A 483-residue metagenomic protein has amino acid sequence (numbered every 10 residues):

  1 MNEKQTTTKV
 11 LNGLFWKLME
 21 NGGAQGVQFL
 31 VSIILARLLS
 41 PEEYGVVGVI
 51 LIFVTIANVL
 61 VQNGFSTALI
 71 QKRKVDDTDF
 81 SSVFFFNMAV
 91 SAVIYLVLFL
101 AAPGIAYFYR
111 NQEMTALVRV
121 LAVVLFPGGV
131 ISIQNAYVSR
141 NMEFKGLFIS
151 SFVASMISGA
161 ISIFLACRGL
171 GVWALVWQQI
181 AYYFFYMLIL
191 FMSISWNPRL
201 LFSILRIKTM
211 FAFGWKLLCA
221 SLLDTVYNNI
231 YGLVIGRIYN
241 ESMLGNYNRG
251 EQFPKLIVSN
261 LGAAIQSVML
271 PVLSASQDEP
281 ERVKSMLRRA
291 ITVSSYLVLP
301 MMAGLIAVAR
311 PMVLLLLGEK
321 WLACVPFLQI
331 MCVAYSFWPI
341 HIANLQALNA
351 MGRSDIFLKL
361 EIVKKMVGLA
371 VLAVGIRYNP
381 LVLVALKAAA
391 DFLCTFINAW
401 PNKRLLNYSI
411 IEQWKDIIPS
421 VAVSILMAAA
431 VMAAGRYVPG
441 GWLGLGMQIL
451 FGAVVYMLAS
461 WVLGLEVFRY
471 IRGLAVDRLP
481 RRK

Functional and structural regions predicted by a protein language model:
M1-F29, T67-F85, M114, K145-I149 (+4 more regions): N-terminal membrane topogenesis motif
M1-T6, V10, K145, L188-L233 (+5 more regions): Interhelical loop/hinge segments that connect adjacent transmembrane helices in multipass membrane
N2-E3, W400-K403, Y408-I410, I417-I418 (+1 more regions): Membrane-proximal transmembrane or re-entrant/amphipathic helices at the cytosolic face
T6-F65, A89-G104, R119-V124, A154-I163 (+3 more regions): Signature of the first transmembrane helix
T7, L11, A68-D77, P127-S150 (+5 more regions): Membrane-interface junctions at transmembrane-helix termini in multi-pass inner-membrane proteins
Q28, V59-D77, S139-R140, G250 (+2 more regions): Helix-loop junctions and terminal segments of transmembrane helices in multi-pass membrane transport/translocation
F29, F85-R110, A116, A160-R168 (+3 more regions): Alpha-helical transmembrane segments of multi-pass membrane transport and lipid-handling proteins
T115-A122, S150-S195, T209-F213, R249-E251 (+4 more regions): Hydrophobic alpha-helical transmembrane segments
